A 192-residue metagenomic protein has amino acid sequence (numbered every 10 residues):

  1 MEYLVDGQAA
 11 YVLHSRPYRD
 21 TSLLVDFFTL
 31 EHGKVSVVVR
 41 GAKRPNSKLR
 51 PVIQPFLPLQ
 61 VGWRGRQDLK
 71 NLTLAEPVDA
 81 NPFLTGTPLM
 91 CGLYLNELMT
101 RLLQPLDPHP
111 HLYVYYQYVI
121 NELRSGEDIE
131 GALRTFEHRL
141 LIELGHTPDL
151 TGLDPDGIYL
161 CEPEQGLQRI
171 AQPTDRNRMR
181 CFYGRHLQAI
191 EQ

Functional and structural regions predicted by a protein language model:
M1-L23, F28-Q192: Non-catalytic alpha-helical scaffolds and adjoining flexible linkers that form interface surfaces for assembly
